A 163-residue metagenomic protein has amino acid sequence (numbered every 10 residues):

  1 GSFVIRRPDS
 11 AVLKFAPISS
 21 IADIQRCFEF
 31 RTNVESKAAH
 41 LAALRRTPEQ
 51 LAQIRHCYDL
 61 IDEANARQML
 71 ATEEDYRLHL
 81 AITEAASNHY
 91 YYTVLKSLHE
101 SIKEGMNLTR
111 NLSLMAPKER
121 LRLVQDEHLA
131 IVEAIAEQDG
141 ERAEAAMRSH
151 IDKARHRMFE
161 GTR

Functional and structural regions predicted by a protein language model:
G1-S2, S10, A66-R67, A116-E119: Short secondary-structure boundary micro-motifs
G1-V34, H40, L44, R163: Short linear motifs at protein or domain termini
R6-P8, M106-S113: Short regulatory "switch" loops immediately downstream of catalytic or recognition motifs within protein catalytic
L13-P17, R110-E119: Short helix-coil transition/hinge motifs at the ends and kinks of transmembrane helices, capturing the brief
C27-T109, E127-A130, A145-H156, G161: Conserved amphipathic alpha-helical segments that form helical-bundle/coiled-coil interaction surfaces
K118-A146: A late-sequence structural motif
